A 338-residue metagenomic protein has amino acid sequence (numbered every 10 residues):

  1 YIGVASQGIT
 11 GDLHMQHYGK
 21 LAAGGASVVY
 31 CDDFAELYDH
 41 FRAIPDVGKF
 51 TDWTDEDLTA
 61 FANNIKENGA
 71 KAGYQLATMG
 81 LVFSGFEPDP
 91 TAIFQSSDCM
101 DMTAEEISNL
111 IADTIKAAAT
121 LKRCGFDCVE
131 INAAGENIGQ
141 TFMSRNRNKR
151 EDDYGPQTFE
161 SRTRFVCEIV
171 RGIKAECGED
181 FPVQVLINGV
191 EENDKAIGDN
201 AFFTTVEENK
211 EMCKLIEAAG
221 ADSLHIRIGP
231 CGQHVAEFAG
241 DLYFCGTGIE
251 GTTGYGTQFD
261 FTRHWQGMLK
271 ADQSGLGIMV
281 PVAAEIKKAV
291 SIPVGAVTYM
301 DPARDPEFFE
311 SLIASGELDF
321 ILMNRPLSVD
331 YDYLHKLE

Functional and structural regions predicted by a protein language model:
Y1-E338: Flavin-dependent oxidoreductase catalytic cores
